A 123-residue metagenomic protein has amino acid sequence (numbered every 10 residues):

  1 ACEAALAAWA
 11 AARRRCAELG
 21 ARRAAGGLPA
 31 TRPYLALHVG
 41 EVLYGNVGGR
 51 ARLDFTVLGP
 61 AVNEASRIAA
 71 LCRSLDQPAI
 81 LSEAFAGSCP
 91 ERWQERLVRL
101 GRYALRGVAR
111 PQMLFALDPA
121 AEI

Functional and structural regions predicted by a protein language model:
A1-L35, V39, P60-R73: Alpha-helical scaffold within the catalytic cores of cyclic-nucleotide enzymes
P29, G49, V108-A109: Short flexible coil/turn linkers enriched for glycine and charged/polar residues that connect secondary-structure
Y34-A36, L43-Y44, I80: Structured core elements
E41-G49: Active-site loop/short helix in cyclic nucleotide turnover domains
T56-L58: Short hydrophobic/aromatic-enriched beta-strand-loop microsegments
C72-I123: Cytosolic regulatory/linker segments at or just downstream of nucleotide-handling modules in signal-transduction
